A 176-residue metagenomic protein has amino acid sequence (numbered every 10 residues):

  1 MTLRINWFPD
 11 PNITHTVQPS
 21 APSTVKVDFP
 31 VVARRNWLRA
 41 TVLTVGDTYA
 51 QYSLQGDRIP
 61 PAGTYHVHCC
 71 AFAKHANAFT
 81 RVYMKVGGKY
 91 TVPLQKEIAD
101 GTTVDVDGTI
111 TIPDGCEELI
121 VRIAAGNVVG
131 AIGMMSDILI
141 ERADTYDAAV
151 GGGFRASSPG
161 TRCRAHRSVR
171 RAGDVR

Functional and structural regions predicted by a protein language model:
M1-S20, A124-R176: Extracellular polysaccharide-targeting segments
P11-R39: Extracellular glycan-recognition surfaces and repeat-rich motifs
I13, L38, V42-R81, V106-I110 (+1 more regions): Extra-cytoplasmic beta-strand recognition segments
D28-W37, L43-T44, V86, I98-D100 (+1 more regions): Short, ordered beta-strand-loop transition motifs
Y65-C69, E118-A125: Extracellular beta-strand-rich recognition modules
K74, M84-T91: Change "in extracellular beta-sheet-rich domains … of secreted and cell-surface proteins" to "in beta-sheet-rich domains
H75-A78, C116, A131: A cross-taxa feature marking solvent-exposed loop/turn segments within ectodomains of secreted and single-pass membrane
K89-E118, V128: Extracellular carbohydrate recognition and processing domains and analogous Trp-centered ligand-binding platforms
